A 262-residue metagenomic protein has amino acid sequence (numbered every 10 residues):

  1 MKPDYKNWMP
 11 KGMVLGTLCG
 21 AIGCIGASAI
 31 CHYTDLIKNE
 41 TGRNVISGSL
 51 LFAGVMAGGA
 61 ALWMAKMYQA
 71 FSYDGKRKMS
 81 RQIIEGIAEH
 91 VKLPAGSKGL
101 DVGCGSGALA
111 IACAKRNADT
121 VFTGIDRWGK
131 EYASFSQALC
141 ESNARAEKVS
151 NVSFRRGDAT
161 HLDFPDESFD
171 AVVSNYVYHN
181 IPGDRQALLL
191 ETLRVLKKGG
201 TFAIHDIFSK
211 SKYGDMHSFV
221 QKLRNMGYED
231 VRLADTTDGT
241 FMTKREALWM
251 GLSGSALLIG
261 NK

Functional and structural regions predicted by a protein language model:
W63-I83: Class I SAM-dependent methyltransferase Rossmann-like catalytic core, especially the SAM/SAH-binding loop
A95-G105, T123: Conserved class I S-adenosyl-L-methionine
S106-A118: Conserved SAM-binding loop of SAM-dependent methyltransferases across substrates and taxa, primarily the Class I
N117, I181-P182, L196-K198: Helix-to-beta-strand junctions that scaffold the AdoMet/dcAdoMet cofactor pocket in Class I SAM-dependent enzymes
T160-V172: A short acidic, Gly/Pro-enriched loop at the edge of an enzyme's catalytic core that lines a small-molecule cofactor
Q186-K198: A short glycine-rich, Lys/Arg-flanked "PGG" loop and its adjoining helix->strand segment in the class I
G199-D206: Conserved beta-strand signature within the Rossmann-like core of class I S-adenosyl-L-methionine
R224-G227, G239-K262: Core SAM-dependent methyltransferase catalytic element
